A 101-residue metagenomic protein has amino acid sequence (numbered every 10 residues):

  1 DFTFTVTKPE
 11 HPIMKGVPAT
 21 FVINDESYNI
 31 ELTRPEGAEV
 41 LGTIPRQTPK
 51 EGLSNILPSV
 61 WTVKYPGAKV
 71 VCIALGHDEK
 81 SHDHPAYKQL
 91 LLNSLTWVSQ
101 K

Functional and structural regions predicted by a protein language model:
D1-P66: Catalytic beta-strand/loop cores that center a nucleophilic Ser/Cys/Thr and support acyl-enzyme chemistry
T48-L57, K64-K101: Extracellular ligand-binding/catalytic regions of CAZymes and related secreted enzymes and adhesion modules
